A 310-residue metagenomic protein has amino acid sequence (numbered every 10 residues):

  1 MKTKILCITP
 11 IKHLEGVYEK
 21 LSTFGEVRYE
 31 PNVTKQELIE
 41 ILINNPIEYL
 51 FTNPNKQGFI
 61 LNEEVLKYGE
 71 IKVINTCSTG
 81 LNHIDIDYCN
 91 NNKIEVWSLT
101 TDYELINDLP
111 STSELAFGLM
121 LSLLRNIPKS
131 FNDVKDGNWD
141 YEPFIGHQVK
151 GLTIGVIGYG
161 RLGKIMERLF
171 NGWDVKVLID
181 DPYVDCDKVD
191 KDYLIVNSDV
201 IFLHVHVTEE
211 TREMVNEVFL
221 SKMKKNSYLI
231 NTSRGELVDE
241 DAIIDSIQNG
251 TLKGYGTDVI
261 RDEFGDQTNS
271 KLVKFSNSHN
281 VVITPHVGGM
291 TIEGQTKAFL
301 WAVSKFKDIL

Functional and structural regions predicted by a protein language model:
M1-K56, D174-K176: N-terminal glycine-/charge-rich "phosphate-binding" loop or analogous flexible N-terminal tail
G16, E142-K225: Rossmann-like dinucleotide/phosphate-binding beta-alpha-beta segment
L42-N44, L66-Y68, L194-S198, L220-M223 (+1 more regions): A short, aliphatic-rich alpha-helical micro-motif
E48-F131: Phosphate/diphosphate ligand-binding glycine-rich loop within oxidoreductases
L50-T52, T76, F202-L203, N231 (+1 more regions): Redox-cofactor binding/interface segments in oxidoreductases and associated redox assembly factors
P54-N55, V205-V207, S233-R234, I260-R261: Short glycine-/small-residue-rich Rossmann-like dinucleotide-binding loops
G58-I71, E210-L229: Rossmann-fold NAD(P) dinucleotide-binding segment
D102, N226, T232-L310: Rossmann-like dinucleotide-binding domain for NAD(H)/NADP(H)
